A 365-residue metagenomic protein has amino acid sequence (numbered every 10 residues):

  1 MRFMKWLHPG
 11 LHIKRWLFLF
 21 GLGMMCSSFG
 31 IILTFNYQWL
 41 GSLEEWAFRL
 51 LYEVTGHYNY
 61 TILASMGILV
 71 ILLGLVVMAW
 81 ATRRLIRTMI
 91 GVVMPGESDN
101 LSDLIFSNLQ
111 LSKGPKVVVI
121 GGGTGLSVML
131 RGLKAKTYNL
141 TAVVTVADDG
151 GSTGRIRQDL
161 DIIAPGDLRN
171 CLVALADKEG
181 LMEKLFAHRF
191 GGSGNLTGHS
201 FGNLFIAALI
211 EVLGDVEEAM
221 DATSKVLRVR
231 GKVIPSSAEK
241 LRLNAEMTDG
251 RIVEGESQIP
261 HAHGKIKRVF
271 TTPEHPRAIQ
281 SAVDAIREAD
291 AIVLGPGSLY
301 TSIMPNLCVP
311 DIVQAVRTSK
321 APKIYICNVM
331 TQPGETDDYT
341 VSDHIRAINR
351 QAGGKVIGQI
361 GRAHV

Functional and structural regions predicted by a protein language model:
M1-E97, A147-H263: Electropositive, gly/pro-rich neighborhoods at or near active sites that engage anionic ligands
S98-G114, R277-V283: A short, basic/flexible loop-to-alpha-helix module at the beginning of a structural domain
F106-A176, A207: Membrane-proximal soluble helical/coiled-coil segments that couple transmembrane anchors to catalytic or regulatory
Y138, S319-K323: A short helix->loop->beta-strand "cap" motif at the edges of active sites that frequently abuts
A289: An anion/phosphate-binding loop that grips the pyrophosphate of nucleotide cofactors and donors
L299-V309: Glycine/threonine-rich flexible loop motifs
D311-V316, Y339-G353: A short, acidic, amphipathic alpha-helical segment used as a generic capping/interface helix at domain edges
A363-V365: Conserved small/polar residues in nucleotide/adenosyl-binding loops
